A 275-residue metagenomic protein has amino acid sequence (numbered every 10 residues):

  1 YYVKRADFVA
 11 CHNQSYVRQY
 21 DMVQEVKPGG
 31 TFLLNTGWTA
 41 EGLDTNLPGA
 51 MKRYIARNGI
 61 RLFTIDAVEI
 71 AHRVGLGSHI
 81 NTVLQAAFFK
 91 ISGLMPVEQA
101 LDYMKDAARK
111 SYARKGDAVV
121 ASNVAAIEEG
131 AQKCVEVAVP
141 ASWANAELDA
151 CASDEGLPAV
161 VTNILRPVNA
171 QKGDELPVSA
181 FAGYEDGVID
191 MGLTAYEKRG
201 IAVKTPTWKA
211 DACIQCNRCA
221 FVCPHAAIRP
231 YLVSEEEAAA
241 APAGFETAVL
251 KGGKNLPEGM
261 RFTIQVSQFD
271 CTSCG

Functional and structural regions predicted by a protein language model:
Y1-A170, A238-A243: Active-site cofactor/cluster-binding pocket
L101, A113-C274: Ferredoxin-type iron-sulfur electron-transfer modules and their immediate structural context
